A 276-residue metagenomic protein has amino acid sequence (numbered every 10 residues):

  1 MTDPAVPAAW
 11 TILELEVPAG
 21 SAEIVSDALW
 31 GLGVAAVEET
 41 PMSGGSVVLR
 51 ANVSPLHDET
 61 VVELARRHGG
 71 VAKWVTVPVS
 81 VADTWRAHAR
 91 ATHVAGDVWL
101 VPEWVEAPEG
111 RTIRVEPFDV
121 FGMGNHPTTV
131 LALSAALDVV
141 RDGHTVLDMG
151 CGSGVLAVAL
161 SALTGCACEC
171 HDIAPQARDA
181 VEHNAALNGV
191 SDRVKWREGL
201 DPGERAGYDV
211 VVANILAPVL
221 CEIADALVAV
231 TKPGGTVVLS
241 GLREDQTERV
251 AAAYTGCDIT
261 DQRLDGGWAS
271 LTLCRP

Functional and structural regions predicted by a protein language model:
P7-P108: N-terminal auxiliary segments of SAM/dcSAM-dependent transferases
I12, W99, R114-E116, D172 (+1 more regions): Conserved beta-strand segments that form the floor/walls of ligand-binding pockets within enzyme and binding domains
K73-V75, V101, E169, K195-R197 (+1 more regions): General small-molecule cofactor/ligand-binding pocket signal
A82-D142: SAM-dependent Rossmann-like transferase core, predominantly class I methyltransferases with a strong bias toward
D119-L200, E204: Conserved SAM/SAH cofactor-binding pocket of Class I
I173-P276: S-adenosylmethionine
